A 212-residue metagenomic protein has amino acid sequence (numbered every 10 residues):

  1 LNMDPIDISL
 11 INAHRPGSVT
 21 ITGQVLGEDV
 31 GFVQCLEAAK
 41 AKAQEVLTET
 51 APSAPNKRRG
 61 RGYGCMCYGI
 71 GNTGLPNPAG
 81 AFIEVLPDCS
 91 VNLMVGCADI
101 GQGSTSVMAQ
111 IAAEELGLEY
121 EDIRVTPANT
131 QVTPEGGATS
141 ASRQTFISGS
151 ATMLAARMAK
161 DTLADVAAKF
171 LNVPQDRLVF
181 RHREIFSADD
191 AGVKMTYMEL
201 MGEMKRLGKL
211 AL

Functional and structural regions predicted by a protein language model:
L1-N2, I8, I123: Extended amphipathic alpha-helical segments enriched in small hydrophobics
P5-N92, G96-E115, A128-L212: Cofactor-centric catalytic regions
L116-Y120: Phosphate-handling active-site elements
E121-P127: Generic long, charged, amphipathic alpha-helical segments
